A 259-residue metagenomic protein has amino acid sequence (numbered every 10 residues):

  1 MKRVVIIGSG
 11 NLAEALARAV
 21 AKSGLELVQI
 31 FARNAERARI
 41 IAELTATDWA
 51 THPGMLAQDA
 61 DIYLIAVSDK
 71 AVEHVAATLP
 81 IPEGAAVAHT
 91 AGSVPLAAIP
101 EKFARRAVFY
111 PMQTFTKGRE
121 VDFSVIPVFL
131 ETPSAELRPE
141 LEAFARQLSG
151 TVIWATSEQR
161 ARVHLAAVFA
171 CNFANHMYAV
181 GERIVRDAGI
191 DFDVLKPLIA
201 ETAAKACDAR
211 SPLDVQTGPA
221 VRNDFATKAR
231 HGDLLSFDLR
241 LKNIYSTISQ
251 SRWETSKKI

Functional and structural regions predicted by a protein language model:
M1-A50: NAD(P)+-binding Rossmann beta1-loop-alpha1 motif at the extreme N-terminus of oxidoreductases
K2, A85, I126: Nucleotide donor/acceptor-binding cores
L12, L25-E26, A104, G150 (+1 more regions): Short phosphate-binding/catalytic loops that engage adenosine nucleotides
F31, A35, L44-E120: Rossmann-like NAD(P)(H) cofactor-binding subdomain of soluble oxidoreductases
R37, I41-L44, E120-D208, T255: Internal alpha-helical scaffold of NAD(P)-dependent oxidoreductase catalytic cores
T202-I259: Interdomain hinge/lid region at the active-site interface of Rossmann-like NAD(P)-dependent oxidoreductases
